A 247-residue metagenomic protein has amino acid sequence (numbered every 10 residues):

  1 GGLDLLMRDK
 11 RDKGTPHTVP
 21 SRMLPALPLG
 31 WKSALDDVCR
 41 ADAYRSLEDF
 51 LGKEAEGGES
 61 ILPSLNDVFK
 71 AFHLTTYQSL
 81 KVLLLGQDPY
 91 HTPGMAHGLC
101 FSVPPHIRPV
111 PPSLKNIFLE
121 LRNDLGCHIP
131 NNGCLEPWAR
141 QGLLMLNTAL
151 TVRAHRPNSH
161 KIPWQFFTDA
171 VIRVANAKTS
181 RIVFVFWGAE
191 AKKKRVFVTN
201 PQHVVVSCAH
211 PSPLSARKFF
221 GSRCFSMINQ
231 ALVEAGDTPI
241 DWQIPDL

Functional and structural regions predicted by a protein language model:
G1-K10: Mixed-charge, low-complexity intrinsically disordered regions
R11-T15: Membrane-interfacial terminal anchoring regions of lipid-handling membrane enzymes
T18-V19: Short, flexible segments with low predicted structural confidence
R22-S33, D37-F186, E190-K193, V198-T199 (+5 more regions): A polyanion-binding, active-site-adjacent surface
